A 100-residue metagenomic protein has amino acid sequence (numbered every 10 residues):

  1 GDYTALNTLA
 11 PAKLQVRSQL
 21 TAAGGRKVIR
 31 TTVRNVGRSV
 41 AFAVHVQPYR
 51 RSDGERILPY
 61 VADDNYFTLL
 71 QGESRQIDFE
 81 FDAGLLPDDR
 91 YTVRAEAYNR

Functional and structural regions predicted by a protein language model:
G1-R26: Low-complexity, acidic Ser/Thr/Pro/Gly-rich terminal tails and inter-domain linkers that flank the onset of structured
G1-T8, L58, A62, R75-R100: Terminal connector regions
A12, P48-Y66: Short beta-strand and strand-turn-strand segments in soluble, beta-rich domains
V16, I29-T31, V44, I77-F79 (+1 more regions): Hydrophobic residues positioned within well-ordered beta-strands of beta-sheet architectures
R17-Q19, D63-L69: Beta-strand-rich interaction surfaces with strong enrichment in secreted/lumenal proteins
A23-R26, L70-S74: Solvent-exposed, conformationally flexible loop/turn segments
G24-V40: Short beta-strand elements of extracellular/lumenal beta-sandwich folds
V36-R56, A95-Y98: Short acidic, flexible loop segments centered on an aromatic residue
